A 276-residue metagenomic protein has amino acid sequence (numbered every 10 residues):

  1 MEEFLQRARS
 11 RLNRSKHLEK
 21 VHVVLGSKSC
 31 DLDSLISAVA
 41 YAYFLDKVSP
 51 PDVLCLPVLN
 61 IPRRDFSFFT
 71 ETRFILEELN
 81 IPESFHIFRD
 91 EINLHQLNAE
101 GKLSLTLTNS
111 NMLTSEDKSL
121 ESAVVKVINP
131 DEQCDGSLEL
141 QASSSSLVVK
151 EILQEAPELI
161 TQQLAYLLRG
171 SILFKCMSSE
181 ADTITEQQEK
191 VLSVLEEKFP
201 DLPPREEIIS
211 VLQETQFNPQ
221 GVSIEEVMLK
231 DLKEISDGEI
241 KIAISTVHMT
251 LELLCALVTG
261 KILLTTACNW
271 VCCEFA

Functional and structural regions predicted by a protein language model:
M1-A276: Replace "Mg2+/Mn2+-dependent" with "divalent metal-dependent
